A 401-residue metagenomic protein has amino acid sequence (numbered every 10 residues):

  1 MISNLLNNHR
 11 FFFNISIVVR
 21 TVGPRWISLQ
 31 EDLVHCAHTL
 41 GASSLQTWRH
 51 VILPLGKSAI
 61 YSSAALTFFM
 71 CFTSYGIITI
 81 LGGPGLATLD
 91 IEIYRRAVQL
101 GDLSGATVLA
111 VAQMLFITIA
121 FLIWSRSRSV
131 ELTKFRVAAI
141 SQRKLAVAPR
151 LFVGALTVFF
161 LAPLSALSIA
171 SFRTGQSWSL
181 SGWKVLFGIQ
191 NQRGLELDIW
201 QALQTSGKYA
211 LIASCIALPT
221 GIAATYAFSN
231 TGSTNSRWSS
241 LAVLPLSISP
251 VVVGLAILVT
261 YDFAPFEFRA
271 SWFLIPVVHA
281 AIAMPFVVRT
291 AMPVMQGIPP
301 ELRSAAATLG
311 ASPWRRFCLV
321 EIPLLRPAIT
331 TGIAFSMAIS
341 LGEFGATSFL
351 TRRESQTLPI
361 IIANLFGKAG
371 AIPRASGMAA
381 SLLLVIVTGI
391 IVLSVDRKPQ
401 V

Functional and structural regions predicted by a protein language model:
M1, V34, S58, S141-V153 (+2 more regions): Cytoplasmic-entry segments and transmembrane alpha-helices of multi-pass inner-membrane transporters
M1-F11, L45, I78-G85, V137-S141 (+8 more regions): Membrane-interfacial helix termini and adjacent extracytoplasmic/periplasmic loops of multi-pass transporters
N8-Q30, S44-T73, F152-L164, L244 (+5 more regions): Transmembrane alpha-helices
I15, A59-Y75, T118, L122 (+9 more regions): Hydrophobic positions within alpha-helical transmembrane segments of bacterial inner-membrane proteins
G23-V34, H38-G41, I77, T107-K144 (+5 more regions): C-terminal transmembrane helix and the adjacent membrane-cytosol boundary/short C-terminal tail of inner/organellar
I78-T118, S171, G175-L197, L341 (+1 more regions): Interhelical loop and adjacent transmembrane-helix boundary motif in polytopic membrane transport permeases
M114, T118-F121, I140-I169, S236-A242: N-terminal signal-anchor/first transmembrane alpha helix
L151-F152, L156-T234: Phosphate-binding active sites in nucleotide-utilizing proteins
